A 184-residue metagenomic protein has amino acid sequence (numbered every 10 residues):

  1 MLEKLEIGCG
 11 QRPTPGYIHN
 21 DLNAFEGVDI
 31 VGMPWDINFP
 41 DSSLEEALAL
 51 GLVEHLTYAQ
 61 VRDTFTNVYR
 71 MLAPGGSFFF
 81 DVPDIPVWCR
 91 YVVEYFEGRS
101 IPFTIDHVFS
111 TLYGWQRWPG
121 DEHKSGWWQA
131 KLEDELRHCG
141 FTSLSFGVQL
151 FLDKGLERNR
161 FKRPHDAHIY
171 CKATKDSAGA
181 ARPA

Functional and structural regions predicted by a protein language model:
M1-L2, A184: Short, Lys/Arg-enriched, disordered terminal segments
L2-R90, C171-D176: Conserved SAM-binding loop
Y58-A73, S77-P183: S-adenosyl-L-methionine-dependent methyltransferase catalytic module, highlighting the catalytic core
